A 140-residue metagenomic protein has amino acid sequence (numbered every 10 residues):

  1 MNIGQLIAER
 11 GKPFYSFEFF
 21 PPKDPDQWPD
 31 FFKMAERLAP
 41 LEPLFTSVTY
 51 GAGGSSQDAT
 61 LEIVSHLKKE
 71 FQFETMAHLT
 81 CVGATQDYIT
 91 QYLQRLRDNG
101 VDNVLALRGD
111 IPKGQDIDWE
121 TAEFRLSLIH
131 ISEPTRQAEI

Functional and structural regions predicted by a protein language model:
M1-F17: N-terminal amphipathic alpha-helix/helix-capping segment at the start of soluble metabolic enzymes
M1-Q5, W28-E36, G53-F73: Glycine-rich, positively charged N-terminal anion/phosphate-binding segment
Y15-F17, T46-V48, T75-L79, V104-A106: Hydrophobic faces of well-ordered beta-strands that scaffold small-molecule active sites in alpha/beta enzyme cores
F17-D30, M76-D87: Active-site mouth loops of central-metabolism enzymes
P22, L44-L61, I111-A122: Glycine-rich, proline-tolerant flexible connector loops at the mouths of alpha/beta enzymes
Q57-R95, D102: Metabolite-binding pocket within alpha/beta catalytic cores that recognizes anionic/polar moieties
T85-L128: Flexible, glycine-rich active-site loops centered on histidine and acidic residues that chelate a metal or position
I129-I140: Single conserved hydrophobic/aromatic residue that forms the stacking wall/gate of nucleotide- or nucleobase-binding
